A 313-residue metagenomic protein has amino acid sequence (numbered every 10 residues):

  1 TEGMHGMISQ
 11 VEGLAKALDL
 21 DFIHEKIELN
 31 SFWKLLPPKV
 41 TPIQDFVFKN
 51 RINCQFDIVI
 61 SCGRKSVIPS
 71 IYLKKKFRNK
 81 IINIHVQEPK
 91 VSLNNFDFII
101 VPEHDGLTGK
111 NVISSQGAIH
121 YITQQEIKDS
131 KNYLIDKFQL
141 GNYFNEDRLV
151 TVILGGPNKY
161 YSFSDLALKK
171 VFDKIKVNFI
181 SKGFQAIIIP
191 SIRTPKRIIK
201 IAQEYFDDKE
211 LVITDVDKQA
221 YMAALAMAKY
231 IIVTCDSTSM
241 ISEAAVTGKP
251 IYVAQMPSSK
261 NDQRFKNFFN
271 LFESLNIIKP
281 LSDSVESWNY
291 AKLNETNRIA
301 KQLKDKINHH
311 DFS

Functional and structural regions predicted by a protein language model:
E2-G3, Y221-D262: A donor-sugar binding/catalytic signature common to diverse glycosyltransferases and related nucleotide-sugar
M4-H120: Active-site and donor-binding regions of nucleotide-sugar-utilizing enzymes
E12-A15, Y72-L73, F98, R197-D207 (+1 more regions): Short, aromatic/basic amphipathic alpha-helical patches
E25-K26, I100-V101, Q185-I192, Y252: Short internal beta-strands
L93-S164, S287-L293: A nucleotide-sugar donor-handling region in carbohydrate enzymes
P157-I189: Conserved catalytic-core segment of nucleotide-activated headgroup transferases in glycan assembly
G183-D217: Catalytic donor nucleotide-activated moiety binding site of glycosyltransferases and closely related
F269-S313: Leloir-type glycosyltransferase catalytic cores
